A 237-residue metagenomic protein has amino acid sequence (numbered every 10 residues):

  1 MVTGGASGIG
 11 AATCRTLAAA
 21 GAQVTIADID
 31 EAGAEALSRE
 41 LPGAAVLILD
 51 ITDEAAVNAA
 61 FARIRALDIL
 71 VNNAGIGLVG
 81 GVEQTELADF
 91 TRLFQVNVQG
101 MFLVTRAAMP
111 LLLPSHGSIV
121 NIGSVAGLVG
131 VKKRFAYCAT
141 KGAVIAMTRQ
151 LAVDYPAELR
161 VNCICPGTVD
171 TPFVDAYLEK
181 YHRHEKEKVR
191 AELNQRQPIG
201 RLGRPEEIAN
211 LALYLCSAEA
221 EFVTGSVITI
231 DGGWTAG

Functional and structural regions predicted by a protein language model:
V71, P156-R160, V223-G225: Short, small/polar-rich loop/turn modules that mediate ligand/substrate recognition or access, typified
G81-V82, E86-R92, L193: Substrate-binding pocket helix/loop in short-chain dehydrogenase/reductase
T85, G130-C138, Q150, Y177: Active-site loop-to-helix junction immediately N-terminal to the catalytic Tyr of the SDR YXXXK motif in Rossmann-fold
T105, T140, T148: Active-site helix of classical SDR
P110, A152-A157, E221: Alpha-helical segment proximal to the catalytic Tyr-Lys
S124: Residue(s) in the substrate-gating loop at a strand-loop-helix junction that position the organic substrate next
V129, L213, T224-G237: Short C-terminal tail/terminal secondary-structure segment of NAD(P)H-dependent dehydrogenase/reductase domains
